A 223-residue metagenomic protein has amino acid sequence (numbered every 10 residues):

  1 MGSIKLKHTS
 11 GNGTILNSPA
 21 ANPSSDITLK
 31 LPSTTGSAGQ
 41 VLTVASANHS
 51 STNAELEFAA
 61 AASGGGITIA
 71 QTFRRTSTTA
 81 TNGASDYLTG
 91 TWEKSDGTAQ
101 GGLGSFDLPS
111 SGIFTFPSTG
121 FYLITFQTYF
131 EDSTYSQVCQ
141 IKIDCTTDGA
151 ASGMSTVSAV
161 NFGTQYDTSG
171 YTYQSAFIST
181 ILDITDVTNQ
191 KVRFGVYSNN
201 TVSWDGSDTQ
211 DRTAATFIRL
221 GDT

Functional and structural regions predicted by a protein language model:
M1-I67, P109-S110, P117-S118, T134 (+5 more regions): Extracellular repetitive beta-rich solenoid segments
A62-Q137, C145-T147, W204-T223: Terminal (often C-terminal
I113-T115, T180-V187, N200-W204: Exposed beta-sheet edge/beta-hairpin loop segments within beta-rich domains
Q127-E131, D183, Y197: Solvent-exposed strand-to-loop "edge" motifs in beta-rich extracellular domains
Q140-D144, R193: Beta-strand signatures of extracellular beta-sandwich domains
S155-S169: Solvent-exposed serine/threonine-rich low-complexity stretches and specific carbohydrate-binding patches
D167-K191: Short, surface-exposed tryptophan/glycine-enriched loops that mediate extracellular molecular recognition
Q190-S198: Cysteine-clustered segments with highest specificity for TGF-beta superfamily mature ligands
